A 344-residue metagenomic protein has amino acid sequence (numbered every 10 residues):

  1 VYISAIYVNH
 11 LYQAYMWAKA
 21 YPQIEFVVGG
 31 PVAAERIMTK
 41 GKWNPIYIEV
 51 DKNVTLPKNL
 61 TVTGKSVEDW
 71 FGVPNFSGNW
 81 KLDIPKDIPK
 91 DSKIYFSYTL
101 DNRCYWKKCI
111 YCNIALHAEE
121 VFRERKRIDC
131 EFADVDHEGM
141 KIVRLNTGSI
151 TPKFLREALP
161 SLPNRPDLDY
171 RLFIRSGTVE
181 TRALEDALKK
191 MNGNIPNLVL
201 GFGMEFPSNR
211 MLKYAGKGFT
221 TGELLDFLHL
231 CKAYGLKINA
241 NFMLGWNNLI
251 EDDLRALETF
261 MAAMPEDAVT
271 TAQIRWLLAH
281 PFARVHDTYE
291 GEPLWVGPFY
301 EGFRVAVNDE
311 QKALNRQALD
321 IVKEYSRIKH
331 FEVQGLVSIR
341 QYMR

Functional and structural regions predicted by a protein language model:
Y2, Q23-V27, R125, D129-N239 (+1 more regions): Conserved SAM/AdoMet-binding glycine-rich loop
Y2-D129: Acidic, low-complexity intrinsically disordered segments
M16, K217-E223, R255-L257: Charged helix-capping and loop-helix junction motifs
G30-R36, L244-N247, L278: Short beta-alpha junction loops
T39-G41, C109-I110, A158, L184 (+1 more regions): Short aromatic-enriched loop/helix-cap "lid" or pocket-rim segments at secondary-structure transitions that line
T39-N59, K190-F202, A256-A279: Structural recognition of alpha->loop->beta junctions
V179-E180, N247-L257: Active-site glycine- and acidic-residue-rich loops that bind and position anionic ligands or nucleotide-like cofactors
D252-R344: C-terminal accessory regions of radical SAM enzymes
